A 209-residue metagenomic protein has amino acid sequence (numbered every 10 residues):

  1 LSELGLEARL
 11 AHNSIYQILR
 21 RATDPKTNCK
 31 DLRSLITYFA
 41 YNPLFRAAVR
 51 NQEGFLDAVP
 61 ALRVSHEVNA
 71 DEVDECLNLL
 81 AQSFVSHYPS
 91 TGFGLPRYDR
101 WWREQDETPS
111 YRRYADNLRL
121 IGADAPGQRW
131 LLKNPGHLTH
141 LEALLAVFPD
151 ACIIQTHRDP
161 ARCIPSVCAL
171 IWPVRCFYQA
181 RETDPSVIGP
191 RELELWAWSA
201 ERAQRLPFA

Functional and structural regions predicted by a protein language model:
L1-R9: A conserved segment at the C-terminal end of the G1
A11-W130: PAPS-dependent sulfation machinery
E104-Q128, N134-A209: PAPS-dependent sulfotransferase catalytic domain
